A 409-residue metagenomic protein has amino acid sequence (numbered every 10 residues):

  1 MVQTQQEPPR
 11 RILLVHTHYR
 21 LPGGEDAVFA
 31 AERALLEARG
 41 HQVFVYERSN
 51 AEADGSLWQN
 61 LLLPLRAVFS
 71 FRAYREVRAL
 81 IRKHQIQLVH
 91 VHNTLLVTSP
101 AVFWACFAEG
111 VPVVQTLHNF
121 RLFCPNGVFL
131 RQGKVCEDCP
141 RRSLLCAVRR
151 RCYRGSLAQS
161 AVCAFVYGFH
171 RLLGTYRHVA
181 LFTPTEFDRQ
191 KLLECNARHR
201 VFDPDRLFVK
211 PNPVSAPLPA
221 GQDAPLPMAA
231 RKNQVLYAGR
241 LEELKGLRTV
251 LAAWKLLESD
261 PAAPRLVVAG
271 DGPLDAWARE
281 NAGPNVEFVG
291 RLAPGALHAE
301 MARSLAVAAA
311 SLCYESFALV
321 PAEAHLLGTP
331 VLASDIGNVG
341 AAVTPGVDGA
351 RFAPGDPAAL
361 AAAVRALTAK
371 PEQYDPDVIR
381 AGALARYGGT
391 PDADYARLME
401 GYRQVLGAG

Functional and structural regions predicted by a protein language model:
D26-A27, N233, Y237-L256, P273-A276: A conserved mid-protein helix/loop that constitutes part of the nucleotide-sugar donor-binding site
F29, V235, V250-A253, L266 (+2 more regions): A structural motif in glycosyltransferase catalytic domains
L122, E137, R141-G221: Donor nucleotide-sugar binding/catalytic pocket of nucleotide-sugar-dependent glycosyltransferases
A276-A296: Nucleotide-activated donor-binding/catalytic signature segment of Leloir-type glycosyltransferases, i.e., the conserved
A302-S316, T329: Acidic donor-binding loop of glycosyltransferase active sites
A322, D335-G346, A350-R351: Short acidic/histidine- and often glycine-rich active-site loop of Leloir-type glycosyltransferases that engages
P345-G346, A350-P357, A366-E372: Conserved acidic donor-binding segment of nucleotide-sugar-dependent glycosyltransferases
Q373-G389: A short, well-ordered alpha-helix in the C-terminal region of glycosyltransferases
